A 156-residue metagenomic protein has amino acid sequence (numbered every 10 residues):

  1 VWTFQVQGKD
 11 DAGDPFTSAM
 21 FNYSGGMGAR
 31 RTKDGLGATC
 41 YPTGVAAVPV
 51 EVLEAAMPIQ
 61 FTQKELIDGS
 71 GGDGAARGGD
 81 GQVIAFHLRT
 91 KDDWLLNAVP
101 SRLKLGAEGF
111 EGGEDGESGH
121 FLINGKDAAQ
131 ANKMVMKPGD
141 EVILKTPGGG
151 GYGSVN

Functional and structural regions predicted by a protein language model:
V1-N156: Glycine/proline-enriched, intrinsically flexible loops and inter-domain linkers
